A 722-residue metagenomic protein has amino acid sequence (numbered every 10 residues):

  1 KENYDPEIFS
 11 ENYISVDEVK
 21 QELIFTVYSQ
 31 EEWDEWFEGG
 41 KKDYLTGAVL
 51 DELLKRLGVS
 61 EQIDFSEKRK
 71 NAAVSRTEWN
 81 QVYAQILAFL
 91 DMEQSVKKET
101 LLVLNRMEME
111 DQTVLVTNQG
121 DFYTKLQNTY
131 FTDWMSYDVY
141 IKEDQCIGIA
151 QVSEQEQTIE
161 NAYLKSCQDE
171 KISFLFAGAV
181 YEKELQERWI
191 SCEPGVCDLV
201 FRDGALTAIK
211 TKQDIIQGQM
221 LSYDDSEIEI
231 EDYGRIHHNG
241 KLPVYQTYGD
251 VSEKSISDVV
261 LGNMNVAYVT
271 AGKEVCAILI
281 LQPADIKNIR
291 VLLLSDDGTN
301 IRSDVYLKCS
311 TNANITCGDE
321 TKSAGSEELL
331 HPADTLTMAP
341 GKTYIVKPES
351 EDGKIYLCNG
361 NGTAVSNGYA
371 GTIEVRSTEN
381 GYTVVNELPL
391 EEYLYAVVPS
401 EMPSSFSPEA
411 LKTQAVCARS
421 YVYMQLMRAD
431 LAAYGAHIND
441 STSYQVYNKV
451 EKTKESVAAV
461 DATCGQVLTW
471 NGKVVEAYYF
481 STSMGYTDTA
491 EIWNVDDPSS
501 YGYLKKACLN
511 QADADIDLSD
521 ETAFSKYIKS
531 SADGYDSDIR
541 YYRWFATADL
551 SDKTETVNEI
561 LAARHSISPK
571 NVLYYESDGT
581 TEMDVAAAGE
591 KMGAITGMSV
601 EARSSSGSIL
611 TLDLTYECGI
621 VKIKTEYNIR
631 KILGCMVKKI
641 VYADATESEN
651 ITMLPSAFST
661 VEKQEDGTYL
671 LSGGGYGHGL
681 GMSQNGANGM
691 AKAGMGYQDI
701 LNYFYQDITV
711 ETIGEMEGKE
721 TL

Functional and structural regions predicted by a protein language model:
Y4-I14, F25-F37, K41, G58-D64 (+3 more regions): Conserved, single-site charged/polar hotspot
K20, D51-L54, Y83-L87: Residue-level detector of alpha-helical secondary structure
